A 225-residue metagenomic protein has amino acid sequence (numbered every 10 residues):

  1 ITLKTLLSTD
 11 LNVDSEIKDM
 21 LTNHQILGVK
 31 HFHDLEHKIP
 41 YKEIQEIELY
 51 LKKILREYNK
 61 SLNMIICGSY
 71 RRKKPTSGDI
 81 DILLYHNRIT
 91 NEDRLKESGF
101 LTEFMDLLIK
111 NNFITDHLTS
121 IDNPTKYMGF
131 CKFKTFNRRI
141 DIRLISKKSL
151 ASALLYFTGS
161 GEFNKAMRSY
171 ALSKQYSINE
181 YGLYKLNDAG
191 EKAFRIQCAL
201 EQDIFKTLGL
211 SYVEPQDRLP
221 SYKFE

Functional and structural regions predicted by a protein language model:
I1-H33, A171-S173: Helix-hairpin-helix
S8, R56-E57, K110: Secondary-structure boundary motif
L27, F32-I39, R88, E92-E225: Acidic, metal-coordinating catalytic segment for phosphate/diphosphate chemistry, firing primarily on the Nudix
P40-E46: Short, surface-exposed ligand-recognition loops at beta-strand->loop->(often short) alpha-helix junctions that present
L49-D93: Active-site nucleotide-donor binding segment shared across nucleotidyl transfer reactions
